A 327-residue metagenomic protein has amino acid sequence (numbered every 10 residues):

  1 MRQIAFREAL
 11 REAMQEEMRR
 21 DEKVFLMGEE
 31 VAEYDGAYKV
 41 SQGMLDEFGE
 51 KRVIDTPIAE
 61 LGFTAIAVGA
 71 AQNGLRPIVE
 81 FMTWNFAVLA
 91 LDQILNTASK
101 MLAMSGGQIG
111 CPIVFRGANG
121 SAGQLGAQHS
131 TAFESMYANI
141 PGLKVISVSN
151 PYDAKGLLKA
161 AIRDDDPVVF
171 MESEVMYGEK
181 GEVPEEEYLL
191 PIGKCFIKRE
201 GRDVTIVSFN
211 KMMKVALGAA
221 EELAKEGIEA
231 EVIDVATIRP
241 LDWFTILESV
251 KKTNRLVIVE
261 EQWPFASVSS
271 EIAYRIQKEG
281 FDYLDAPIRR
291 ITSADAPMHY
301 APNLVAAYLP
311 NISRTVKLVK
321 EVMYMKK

Functional and structural regions predicted by a protein language model:
M1-P167, M171, A306-A307: Thiamine diphosphate
V31, Y38-E47, I109-V114, A122 (+2 more regions): Thiamine diphosphate
